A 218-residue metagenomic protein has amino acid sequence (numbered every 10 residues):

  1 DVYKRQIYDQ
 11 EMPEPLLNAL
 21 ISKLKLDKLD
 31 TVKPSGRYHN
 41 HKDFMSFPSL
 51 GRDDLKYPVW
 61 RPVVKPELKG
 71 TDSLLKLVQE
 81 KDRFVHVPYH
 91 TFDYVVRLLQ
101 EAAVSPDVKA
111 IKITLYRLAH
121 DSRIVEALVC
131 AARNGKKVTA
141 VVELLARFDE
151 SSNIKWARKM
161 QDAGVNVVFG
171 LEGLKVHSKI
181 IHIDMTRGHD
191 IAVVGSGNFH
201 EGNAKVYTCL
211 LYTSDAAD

Functional and structural regions predicted by a protein language model:
D1, P88-A102, D121-A131: Structured alpha-helical segments in the cores of large, soluble enzyme domains
D1-V63, K155-Q161, V168: Duplex nucleic acid-engaging cores and interfaces of nucleic-acid transaction enzymes
V2-Q6, Y212-D218: Conserved small/polar residues in nucleotide/adenosyl-binding loops
I7-D9, V85-P88, I113-Y116, A131-N134 (+5 more regions): Generic beta-strand/beta-sheet core signal
E11-L16, N40-H41, T91-Y94, R117-R123 (+3 more regions): Flexible loop/turn segments at secondary-structure boundaries
L29-A110, G188-S214: Active-site cores of enzymes that catalyze phosphoryl transfer or operate on phosphate-rich substrates
V104-A163: Primarily the HKD phosphodiesterase
L144, F148-Y207: Phosphate/diphosphate-binding loops
